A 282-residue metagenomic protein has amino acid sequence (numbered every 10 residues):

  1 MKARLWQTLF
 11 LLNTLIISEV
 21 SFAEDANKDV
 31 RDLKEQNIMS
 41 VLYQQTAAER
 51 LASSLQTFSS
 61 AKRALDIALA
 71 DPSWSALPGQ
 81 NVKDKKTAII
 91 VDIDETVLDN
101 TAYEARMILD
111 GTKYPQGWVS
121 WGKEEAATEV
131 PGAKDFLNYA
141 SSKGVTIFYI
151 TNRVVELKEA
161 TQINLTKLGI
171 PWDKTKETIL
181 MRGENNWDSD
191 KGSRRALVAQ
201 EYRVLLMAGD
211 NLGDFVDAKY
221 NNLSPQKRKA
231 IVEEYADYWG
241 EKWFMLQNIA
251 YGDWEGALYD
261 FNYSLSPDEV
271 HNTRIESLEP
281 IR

Functional and structural regions predicted by a protein language model:
M1-L9: Bacterial N-terminal signal peptides that target proteins for export
L9-S18: Bacterial N-terminal signal peptides
F22-V91, D260-R282: Non-catalytic pre-domain segments flanking phosphatase-related domains
N27-K28, K158-R282: C-terminal cap/substrate-recognition subdomain and adjoining C-terminal extension of metal-dependent phosphatase-like
Y43-S54, V119-A126, F148-V154, G183-E184: Second-shell loop/turn segments in exported
I89-N100: Asp-based phosphoryl-transfer active-site loop
E95, A133-T166, D210-L212: Substrate-recognition element of Asp-dependent hydrolases with the DxDx(T/V) motif
E104-E129: Metal-dependent phosphoesterase signature
